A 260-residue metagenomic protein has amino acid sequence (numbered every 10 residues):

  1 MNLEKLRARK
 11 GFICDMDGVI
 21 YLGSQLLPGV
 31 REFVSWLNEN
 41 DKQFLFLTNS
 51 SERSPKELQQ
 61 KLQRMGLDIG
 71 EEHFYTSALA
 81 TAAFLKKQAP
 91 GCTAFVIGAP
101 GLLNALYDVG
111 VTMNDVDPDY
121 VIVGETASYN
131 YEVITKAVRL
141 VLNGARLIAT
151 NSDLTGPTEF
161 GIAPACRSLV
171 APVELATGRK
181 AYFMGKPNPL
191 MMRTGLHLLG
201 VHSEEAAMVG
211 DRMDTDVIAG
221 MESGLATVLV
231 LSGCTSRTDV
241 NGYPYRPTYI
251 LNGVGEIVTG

Functional and structural regions predicted by a protein language model:
N2-K42, R53-Y75, A82-G260: Asp-based, Mg2+/Mn2+-dependent phosphohydrolase catalytic module
S50: Conserved phosphate/oxyanion-binding catalytic-loop motifs
